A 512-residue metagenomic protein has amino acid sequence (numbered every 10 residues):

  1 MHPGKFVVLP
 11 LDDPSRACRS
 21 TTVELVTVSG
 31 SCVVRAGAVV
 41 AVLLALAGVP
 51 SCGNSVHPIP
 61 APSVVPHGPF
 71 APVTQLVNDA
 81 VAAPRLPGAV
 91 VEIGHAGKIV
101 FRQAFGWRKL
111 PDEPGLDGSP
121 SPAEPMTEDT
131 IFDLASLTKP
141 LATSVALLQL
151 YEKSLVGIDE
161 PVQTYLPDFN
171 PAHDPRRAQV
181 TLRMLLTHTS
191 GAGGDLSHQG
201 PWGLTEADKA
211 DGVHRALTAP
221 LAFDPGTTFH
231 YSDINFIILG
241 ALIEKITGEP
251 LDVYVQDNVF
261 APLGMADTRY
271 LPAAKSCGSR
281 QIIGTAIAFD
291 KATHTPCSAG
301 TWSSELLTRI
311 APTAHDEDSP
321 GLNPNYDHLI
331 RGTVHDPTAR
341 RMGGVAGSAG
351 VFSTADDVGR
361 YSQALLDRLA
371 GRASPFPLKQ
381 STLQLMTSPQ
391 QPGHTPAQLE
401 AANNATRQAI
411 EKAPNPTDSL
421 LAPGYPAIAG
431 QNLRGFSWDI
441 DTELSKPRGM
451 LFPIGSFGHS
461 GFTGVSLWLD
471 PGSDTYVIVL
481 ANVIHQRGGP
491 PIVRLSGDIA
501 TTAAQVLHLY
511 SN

Functional and structural regions predicted by a protein language model:
C18-V39: Bacterial N-terminal signal peptides that target proteins for export
P50-S51: C-terminal motif of bacterial Sec signal peptides marking the signal peptidase cleavage site
S55-V65: Short, low-complexity, disordered segments immediately C-terminal to signal peptides in bacterial exported proteins
V64-F132, L155-G157, A172, H214 (+2 more regions): Short, conserved catalytic-motif segment at the N-terminal edge
A71-A80, G97, D133-V162, F236-E244 (+2 more regions): Active-site SXXK
K109, H173-P453: Short, surface-exposed loop or secondary-structure junction motifs that flank catalytic or metal-binding residues
I158-D174, A261-L263: Short, glycine/proline-biased beta-turn/loop segments that scaffold the active-site neighborhood
G455-N512: Structured C-terminal helix/loop/strand segments within mature extracytoplasmic catalytic/sensor domains
